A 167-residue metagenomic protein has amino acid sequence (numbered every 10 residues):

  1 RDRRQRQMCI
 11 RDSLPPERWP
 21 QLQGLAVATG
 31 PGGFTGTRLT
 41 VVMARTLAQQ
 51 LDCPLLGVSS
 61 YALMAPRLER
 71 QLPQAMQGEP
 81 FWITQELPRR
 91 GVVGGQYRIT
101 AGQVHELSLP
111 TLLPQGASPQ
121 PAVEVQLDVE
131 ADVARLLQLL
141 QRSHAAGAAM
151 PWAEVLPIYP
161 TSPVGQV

Functional and structural regions predicted by a protein language model:
R1-I10: Single conserved hydrophobic/aromatic residue that forms the stacking wall/gate of nucleotide- or nucleobase-binding
R6, L22, G78-F81: Local beta-strand N-terminus motif with an aromatic residue
C9, A26, W82: Conserved beta-strand segments that form the floor/walls of ligand-binding pockets within enzyme and binding domains
R11-G24: Phosphate/pyrophosphate-binding loops at sites that engage ATP/ADP/AMP, CoA/4′-phosphopantetheine, polyphosphate
Q21-V27, P121-V123: Glycine/charged-rich beta-loop-alpha catalytic/anionic-binding loops adjacent to active sites
G24-S60: DPxDG-like acidic metal-binding loop motif
L56-V167: Oxyanion-binding and handling regions
